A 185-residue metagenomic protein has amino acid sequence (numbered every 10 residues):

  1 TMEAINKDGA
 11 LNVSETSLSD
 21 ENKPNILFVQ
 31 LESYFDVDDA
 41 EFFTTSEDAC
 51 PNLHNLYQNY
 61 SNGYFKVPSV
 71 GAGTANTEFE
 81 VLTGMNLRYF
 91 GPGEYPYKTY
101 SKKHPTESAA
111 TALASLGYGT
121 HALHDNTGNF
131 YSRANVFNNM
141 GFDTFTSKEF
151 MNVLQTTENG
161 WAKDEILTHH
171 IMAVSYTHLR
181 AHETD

Functional and structural regions predicted by a protein language model:
T1-Y176: Soluble catalytic regions of membrane-associated enzymes that act on cell-envelope and secretory-pathway components
H178-D185: Single conserved hydrophobic/aromatic residue that forms the stacking wall/gate of nucleotide- or nucleobase-binding
